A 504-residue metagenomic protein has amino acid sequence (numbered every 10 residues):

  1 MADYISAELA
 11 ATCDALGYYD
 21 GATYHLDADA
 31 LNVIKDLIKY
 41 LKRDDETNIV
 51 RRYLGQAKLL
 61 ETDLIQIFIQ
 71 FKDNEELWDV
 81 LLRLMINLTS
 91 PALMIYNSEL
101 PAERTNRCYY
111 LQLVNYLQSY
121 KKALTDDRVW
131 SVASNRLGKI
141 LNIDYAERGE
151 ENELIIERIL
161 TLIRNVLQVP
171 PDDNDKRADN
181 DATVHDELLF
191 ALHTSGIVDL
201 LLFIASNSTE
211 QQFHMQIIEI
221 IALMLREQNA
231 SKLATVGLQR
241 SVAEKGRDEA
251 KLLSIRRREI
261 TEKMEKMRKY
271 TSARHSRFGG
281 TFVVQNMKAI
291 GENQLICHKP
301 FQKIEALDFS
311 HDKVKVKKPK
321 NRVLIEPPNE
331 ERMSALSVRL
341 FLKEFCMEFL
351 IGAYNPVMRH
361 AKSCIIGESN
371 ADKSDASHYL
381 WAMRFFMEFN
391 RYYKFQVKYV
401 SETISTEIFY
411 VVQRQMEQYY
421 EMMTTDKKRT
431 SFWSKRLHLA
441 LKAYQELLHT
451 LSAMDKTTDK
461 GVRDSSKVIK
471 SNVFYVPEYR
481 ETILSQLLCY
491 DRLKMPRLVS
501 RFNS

Functional and structural regions predicted by a protein language model:
M1-S504: Extended alpha-helical scaffold domains
